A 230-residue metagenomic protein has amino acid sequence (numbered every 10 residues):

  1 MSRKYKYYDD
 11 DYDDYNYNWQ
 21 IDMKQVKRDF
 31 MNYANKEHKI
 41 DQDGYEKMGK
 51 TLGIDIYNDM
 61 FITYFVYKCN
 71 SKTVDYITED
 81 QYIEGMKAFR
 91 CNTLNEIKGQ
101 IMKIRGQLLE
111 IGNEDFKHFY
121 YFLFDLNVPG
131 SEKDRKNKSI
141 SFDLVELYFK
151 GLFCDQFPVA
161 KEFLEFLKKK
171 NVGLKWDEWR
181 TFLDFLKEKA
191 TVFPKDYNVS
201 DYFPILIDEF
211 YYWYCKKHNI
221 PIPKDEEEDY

Functional and structural regions predicted by a protein language model:
M1-D14: PEST-like, low-complexity acidic/proline-rich intrinsically disordered segments, predominantly at protein N-termini
Y17, N70-T73, L94-G99, E110 (+3 more regions): Intrinsically disordered, low-complexity coil segments
N18-K27, M48-T78, A88-H118, Y148-K175 (+1 more regions): EF-hand-based Ca2+ sensing modules
M31, K87, F124-V128, K150 (+2 more regions): Alpha-helical repeat scaffolds in large eukaryotic proteins
N35-K47, N70-M86, S131-V145, K169-F182: Acidic Ca2+-chelating loop motifs
K36, D55-Y57, P221: Short coil/loop linkers at secondary-structure junctions
N113-D155: Surface-exposed interaction/gating patches
K175-R180, E188-Y230: Eukaryotic acidic, Ser/Thr-rich intrinsically disordered low-complexity regions
